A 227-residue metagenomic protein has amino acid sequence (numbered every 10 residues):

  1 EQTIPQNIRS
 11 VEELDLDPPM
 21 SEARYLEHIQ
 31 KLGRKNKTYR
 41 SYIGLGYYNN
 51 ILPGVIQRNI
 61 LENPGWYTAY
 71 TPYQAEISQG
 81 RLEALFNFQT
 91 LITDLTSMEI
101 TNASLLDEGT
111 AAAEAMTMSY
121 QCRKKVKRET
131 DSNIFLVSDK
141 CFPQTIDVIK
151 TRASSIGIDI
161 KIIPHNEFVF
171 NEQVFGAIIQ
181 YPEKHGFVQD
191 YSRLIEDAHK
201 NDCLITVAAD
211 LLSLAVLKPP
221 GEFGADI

Functional and structural regions predicted by a protein language model:
Q2-N87, T93: N-terminal entrance/gating region of PLP-dependent enzymes' catalytic architecture
I4, I8, I29-K37, Q89 (+6 more regions): Structural signal for hydrophobic packing residues in well-ordered secondary-structure cores of soluble enzyme domains
V11, N102-A103, I163, A208: Residue-level detector of family-conserved "landmark" positions at structurally sensitive sites
M20-E27, G65, Q79-N87, D107-T110 (+3 more regions): Conserved active-site and cofactor/substrate-binding residues in soluble primary-metabolism enzymes
Y47, I100, Q189: Short, flexible micro-motifs
Y73-I77, D94-A113: Short loop-beta-helix segment that forms the pyridoxal 5′-phosphate
T110-I227: Conserved PLP-enzyme active-site core in the AAT-like
